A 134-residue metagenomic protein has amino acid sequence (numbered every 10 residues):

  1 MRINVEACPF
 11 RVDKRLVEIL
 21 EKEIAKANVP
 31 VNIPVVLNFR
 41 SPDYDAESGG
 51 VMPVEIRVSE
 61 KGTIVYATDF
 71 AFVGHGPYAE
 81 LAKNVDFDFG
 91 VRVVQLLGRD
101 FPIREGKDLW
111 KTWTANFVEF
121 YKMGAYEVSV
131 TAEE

Functional and structural regions predicted by a protein language model:
M1-N32: Short N-terminal edge-element motif at the start of the domain
M1-R11, G74, A79-F89, V130-E134: Eukaryotic low-complexity, non-globular regulatory regions
C8, Y44, S48, E105: Conserved aromatic-histidine-acidic binding/catalytic patches
L20, I24, L37, L109-N116: Generic hydrophobic, helix-prone segments enriched in Leu/Val/Ile
K22-R40, I103, M123-E134: Short glycine-rich, low-complexity/disordered patches
N28-I64: Amphipathic, interaction-prone secondary-structure segments
G62-D108: An exposed acidic His-Trp-rich patch
V94-E134: Low-complexity intrinsically disordered segments
